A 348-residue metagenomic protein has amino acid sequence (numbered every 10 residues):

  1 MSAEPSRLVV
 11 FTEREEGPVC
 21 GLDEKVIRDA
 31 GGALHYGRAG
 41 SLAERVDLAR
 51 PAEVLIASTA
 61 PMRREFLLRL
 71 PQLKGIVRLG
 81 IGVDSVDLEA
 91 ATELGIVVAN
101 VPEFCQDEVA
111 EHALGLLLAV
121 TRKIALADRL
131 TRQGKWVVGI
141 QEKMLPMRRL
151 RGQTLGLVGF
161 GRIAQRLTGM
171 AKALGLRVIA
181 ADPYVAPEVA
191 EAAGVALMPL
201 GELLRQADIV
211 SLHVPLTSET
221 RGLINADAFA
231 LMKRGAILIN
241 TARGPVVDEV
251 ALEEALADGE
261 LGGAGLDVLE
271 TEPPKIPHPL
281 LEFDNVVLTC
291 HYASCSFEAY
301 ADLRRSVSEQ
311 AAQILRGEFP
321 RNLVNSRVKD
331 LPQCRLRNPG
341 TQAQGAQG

Functional and structural regions predicted by a protein language model:
M1-V54, L315, L331-G340, Q344 (+1 more regions): N-terminal glycine-/charge-rich "phosphate-binding" loop or analogous flexible N-terminal tail
S2-S6, T92, A99-H112, L126 (+2 more regions): C-terminal helix-to-coil terminal segments
F11, L155-L157: Hydrophobic Val/Ile/Leu positions in short beta-strands of Rossmann-like dinucleotide-binding domains
R38, S58, L79-G80, I96-D107 (+4 more regions): Short beta->alpha connector loops at strand-helix junctions that form conserved, small/polar/Pro-enriched
M62-L67, I179, P183-P279: Rossmann-like adenosine-cofactor binding region
L94, P102-T154, G169, P320: Phosphate-binding beta-alpha-beta segment of Rossmann-like dinucleotide-binding domains, i.e., the NAD(P)
F160-G161: Glycine-rich Rossmann-fold phosphate-binding loop(s) that bind the pyrophosphate of adenine dinucleotide cofactors
A164-Q165: N-terminal Rossmann-fold NAD(P) dinucleotide-binding loop
